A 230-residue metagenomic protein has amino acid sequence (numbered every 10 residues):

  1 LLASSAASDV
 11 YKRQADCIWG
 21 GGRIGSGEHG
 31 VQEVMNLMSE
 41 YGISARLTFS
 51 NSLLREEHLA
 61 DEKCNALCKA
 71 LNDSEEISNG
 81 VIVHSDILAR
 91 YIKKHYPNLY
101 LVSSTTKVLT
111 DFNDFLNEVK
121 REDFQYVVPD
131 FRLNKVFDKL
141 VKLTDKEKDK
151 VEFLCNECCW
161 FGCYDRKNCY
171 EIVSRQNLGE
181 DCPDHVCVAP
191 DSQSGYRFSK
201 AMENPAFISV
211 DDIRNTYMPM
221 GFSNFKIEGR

Functional and structural regions predicted by a protein language model:
L1, G80-H84, V127-P129: Short, hydrophobic beta-strand segments that form beta-sheet elements in well-ordered domains
L1-A7, Y11: Single conserved hydrophobic/aromatic residue that forms the stacking wall/gate of nucleotide- or nucleobase-binding
D9-K63: Short, well-structured secondary-structure segments
G22-M35, D61-L71, V136-L140, E203-I213: Well-ordered, non-membrane alpha-helical segments in soluble/globular domains
S26-I43, I92-N98, D145-C155: Alpha-helix-loop-beta-strand connector modules within alpha/beta enzyme cores
E33-R46, D73-N79, D212-N224: A structural motif corresponding to the C-terminal end of an alpha-helix and its immediate exit/capping segment
I43, T48, S52-S78, V83-V119: N-terminal active-site wall of soluble small-molecule enzyme domains
Y100-R230: Catalytic alpha/beta core domains of metabolic enzymes, predominantly
